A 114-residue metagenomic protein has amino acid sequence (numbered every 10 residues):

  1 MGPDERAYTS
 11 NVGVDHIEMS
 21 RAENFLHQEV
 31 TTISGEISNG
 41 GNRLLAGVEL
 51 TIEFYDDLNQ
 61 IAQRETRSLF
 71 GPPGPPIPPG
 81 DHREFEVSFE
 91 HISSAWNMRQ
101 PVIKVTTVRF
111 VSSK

Functional and structural regions predicted by a protein language model:
M1-S34, N42-L44, P75, R83 (+3 more regions): Membrane engagement elements in two modes
T31-S38, T66-P72: N-terminal post-signal-peptidase region of extra-cytosolic proteins
S38-G41, D56: Short solvent-exposed capping/turn motifs at the termini of beta-strands
L44-G47, A62: Short acidic/proline- and small/hydrophobic-mixed sequence motifs that coincide with surface turns and coil-to-beta
E49-I52, R67: Hydrophobic beta-strand segments
F54-E65, P76, S113-K114: Short aromatic-acidic-glycine turn motif
A62-A95: Intrinsically disordered, low-complexity Pro/Gly/Ser/Thr-rich segments with frequent PxxP/GP/PP motifs and embedded
